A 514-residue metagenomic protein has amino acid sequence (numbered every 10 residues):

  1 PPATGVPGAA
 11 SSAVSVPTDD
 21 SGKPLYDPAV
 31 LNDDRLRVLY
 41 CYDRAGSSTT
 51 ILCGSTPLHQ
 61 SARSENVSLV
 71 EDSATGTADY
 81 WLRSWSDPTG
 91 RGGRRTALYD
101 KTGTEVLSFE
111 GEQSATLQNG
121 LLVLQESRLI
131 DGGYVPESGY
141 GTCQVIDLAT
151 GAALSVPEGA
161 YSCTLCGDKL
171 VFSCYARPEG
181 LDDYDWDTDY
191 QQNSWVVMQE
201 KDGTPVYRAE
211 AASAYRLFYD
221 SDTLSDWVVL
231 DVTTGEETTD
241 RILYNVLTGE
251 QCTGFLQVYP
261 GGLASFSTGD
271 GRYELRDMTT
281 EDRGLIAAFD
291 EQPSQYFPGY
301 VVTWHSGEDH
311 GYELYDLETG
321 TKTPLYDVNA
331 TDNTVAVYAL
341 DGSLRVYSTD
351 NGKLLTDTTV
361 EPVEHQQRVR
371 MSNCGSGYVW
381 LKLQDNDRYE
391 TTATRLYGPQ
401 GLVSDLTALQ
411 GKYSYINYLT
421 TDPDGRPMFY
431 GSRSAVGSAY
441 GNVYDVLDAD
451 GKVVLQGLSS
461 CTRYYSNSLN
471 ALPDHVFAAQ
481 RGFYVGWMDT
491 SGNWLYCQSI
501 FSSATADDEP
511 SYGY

Functional and structural regions predicted by a protein language model:
P1-A13: Gram-positive cell-envelope targeting signals
A13-Y184, D189-Y514: Residue-level detector of conserved, function-critical positions
